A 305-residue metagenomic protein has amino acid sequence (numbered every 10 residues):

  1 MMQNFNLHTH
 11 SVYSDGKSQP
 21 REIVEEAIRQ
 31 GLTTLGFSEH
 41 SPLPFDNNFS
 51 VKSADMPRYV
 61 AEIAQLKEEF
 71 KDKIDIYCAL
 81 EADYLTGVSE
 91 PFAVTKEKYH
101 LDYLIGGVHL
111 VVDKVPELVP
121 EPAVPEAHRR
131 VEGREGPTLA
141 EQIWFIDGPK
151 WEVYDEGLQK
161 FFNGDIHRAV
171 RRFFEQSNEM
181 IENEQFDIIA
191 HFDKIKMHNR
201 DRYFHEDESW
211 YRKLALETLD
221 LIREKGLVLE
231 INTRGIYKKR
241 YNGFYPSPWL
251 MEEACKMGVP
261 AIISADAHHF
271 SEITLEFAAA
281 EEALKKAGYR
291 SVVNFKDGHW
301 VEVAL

Functional and structural regions predicted by a protein language model:
M1-T86, E90-P91, T95-K96, A123 (+7 more regions): An N-terminally biased module of ancient metal coordination in phosphate/nucleic-acid-related enzymes
H8, A27, L104, H191 (+2 more regions): Conserved, mostly hydrophobic/aromatic
R21, E206-L216, G243-E252, A278-A279: Charged helix-capping and loop-helix junction motifs
L32, L101, Q185-F186, V259 (+1 more regions): A structural motif
L35-F37, L104, I189, L229 (+1 more regions): Hydrophobic residues within beta-strands of alpha/beta enzymes
F49, M56-V124, H128-E224: Extended substrate/RNA-proximal surfaces in nucleic-acid metabolism proteins
I231, I236-I263, L275-A278: Extended hydrophobic/aromatic segments used for targeting, binding, or gating
A287-N294, H299-L305: C-terminal regulatory/interaction regions
